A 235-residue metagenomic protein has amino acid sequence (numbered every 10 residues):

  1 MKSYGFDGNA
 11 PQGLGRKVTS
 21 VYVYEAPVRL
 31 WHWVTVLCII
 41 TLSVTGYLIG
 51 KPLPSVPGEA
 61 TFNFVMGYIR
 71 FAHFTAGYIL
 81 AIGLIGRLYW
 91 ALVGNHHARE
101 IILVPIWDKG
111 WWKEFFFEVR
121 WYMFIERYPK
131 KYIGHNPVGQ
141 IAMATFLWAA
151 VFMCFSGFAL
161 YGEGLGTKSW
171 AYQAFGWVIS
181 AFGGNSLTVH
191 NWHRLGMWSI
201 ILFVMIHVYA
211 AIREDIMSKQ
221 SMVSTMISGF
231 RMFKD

Functional and structural regions predicted by a protein language model:
M1-D235: Membrane-embedded alpha-helical bundles that constitute the cytochrome b-like, heme-associated redox core of multi-pass
